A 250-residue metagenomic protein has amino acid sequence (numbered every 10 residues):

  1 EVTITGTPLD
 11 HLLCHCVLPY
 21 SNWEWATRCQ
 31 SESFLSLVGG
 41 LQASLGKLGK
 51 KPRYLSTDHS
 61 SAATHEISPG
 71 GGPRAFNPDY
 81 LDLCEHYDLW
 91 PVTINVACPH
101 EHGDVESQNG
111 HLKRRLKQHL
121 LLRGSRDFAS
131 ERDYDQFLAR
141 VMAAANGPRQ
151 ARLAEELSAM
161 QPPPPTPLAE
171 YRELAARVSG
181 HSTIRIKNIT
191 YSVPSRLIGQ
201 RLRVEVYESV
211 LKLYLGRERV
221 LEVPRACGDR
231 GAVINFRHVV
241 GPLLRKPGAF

Functional and structural regions predicted by a protein language model:
E1-T3: Two-metal-ion RNase H-like nuclease active-site motif
P8-N22, S56, L83, L112 (+1 more regions): Short conserved beta-strand segments at catalytic cores or DNA/RNA-binding microdomains of nucleic-acid binding
L9-H11, A26-Y54, P73, A226-A232: Active-site beta-loop-alpha junctions of metal-dependent nucleic acid enzymes, especially the RNase H-like/DDE
K50-G72: Acidic/histidine-rich, metal-coordinating catalytic segments
T57-D58, G70-G71, L89-R114, A129-R132: RNase H-like two-metal-ion nuclease catalytic core shared by retroviral integrases and related mobile-element nucleases
G72-P91: Two-metal-ion acidic nuclease core segments, chiefly of the RNase H-like superfamily
N109-E208, E218: Active-site-proximal acidic segments at structured loop/helix or strand boundaries that coordinate catalytic metals
L211-F250: Protein C-terminal end segments and domain termini
